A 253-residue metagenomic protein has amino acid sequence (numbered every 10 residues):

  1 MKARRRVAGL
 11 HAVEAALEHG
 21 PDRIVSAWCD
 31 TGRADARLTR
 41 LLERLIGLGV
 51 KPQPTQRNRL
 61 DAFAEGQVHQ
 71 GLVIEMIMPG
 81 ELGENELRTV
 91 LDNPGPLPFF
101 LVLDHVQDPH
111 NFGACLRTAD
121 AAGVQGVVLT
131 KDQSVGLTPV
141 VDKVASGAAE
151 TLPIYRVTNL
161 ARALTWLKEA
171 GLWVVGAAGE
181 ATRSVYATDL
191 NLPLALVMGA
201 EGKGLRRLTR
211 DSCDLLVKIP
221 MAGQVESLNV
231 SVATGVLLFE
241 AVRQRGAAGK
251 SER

Functional and structural regions predicted by a protein language model:
M1-V90, R253: N-terminal positively charged helical leader segments and presequences
G9, D104, N111, S227-N229: Active-site helix-initiating loop/hinge in glycosyltransferases
A15-E18, D22, C29, R37 (+2 more regions): RNA substrate-binding interface of SAM-dependent RNA methyltransferases
L45-I46, A119, L167, T209: A generic structural signal for well-ordered alpha-helical segments
F63-I77, A145-A149, P153-V157, N191-G199: Short basic, glycine-rich beta-strand/loop surfaces that mediate nucleic-acid
A121, V140-A148, R207-R253: Structured adenosyl-cofactor binding patch, chiefly the S-adenosyl-L-methionine
V175-V225, N229: Active-site/ligand-binding-proximal alpha/beta "capping" segment
